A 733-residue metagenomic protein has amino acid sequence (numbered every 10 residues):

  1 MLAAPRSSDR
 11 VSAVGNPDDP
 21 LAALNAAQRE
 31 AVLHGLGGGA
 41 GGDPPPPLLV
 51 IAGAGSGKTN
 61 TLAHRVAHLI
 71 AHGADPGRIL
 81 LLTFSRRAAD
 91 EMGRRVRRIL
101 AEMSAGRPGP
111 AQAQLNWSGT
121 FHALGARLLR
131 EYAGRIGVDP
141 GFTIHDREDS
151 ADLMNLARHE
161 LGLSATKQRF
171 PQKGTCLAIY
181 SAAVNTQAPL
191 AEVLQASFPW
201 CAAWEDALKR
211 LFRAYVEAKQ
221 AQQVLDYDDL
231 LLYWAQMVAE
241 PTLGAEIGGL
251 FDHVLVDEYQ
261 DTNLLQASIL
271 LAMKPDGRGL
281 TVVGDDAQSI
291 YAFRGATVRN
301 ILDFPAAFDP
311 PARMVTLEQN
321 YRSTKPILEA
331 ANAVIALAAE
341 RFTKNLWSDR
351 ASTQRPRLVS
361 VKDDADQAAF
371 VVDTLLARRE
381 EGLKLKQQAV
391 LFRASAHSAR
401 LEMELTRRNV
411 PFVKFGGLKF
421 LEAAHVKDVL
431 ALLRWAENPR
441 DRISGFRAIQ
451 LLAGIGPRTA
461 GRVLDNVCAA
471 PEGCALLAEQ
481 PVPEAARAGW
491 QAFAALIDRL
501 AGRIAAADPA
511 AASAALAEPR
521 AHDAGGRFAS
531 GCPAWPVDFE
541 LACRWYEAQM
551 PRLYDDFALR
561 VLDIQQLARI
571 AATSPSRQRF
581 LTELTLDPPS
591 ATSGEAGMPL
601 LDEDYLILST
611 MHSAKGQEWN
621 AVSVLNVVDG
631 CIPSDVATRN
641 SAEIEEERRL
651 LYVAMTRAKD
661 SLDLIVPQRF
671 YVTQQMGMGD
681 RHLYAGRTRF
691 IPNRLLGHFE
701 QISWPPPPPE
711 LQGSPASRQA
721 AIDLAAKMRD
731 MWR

Functional and structural regions predicted by a protein language model:
M1-P17, S513-G526, R694-R733: Acidic, low-complexity intrinsically disordered tails
N16-A54, N60-T61, L80-L81, A88-M92 (+4 more regions): Conserved helicase NTPase motor core
G39-P44, L48-L62, V66, I70 (+5 more regions): Helicase P-loop NTPase motor core
A74-R78, Q112-L115, D276-G279, D285-A287 (+7 more regions): Short glycine-/polar-rich loops that comprise or flank the Walker A/P-loop and associated switch/sensor motifs
R78-I179, L302, V359: Conserved P-loop NTPase-based nucleic-acid remodeling module centered on helicase motor cores
L124-Y132, A287-A292, R322-S323, V413-E437: Short alpha-helix plus adjacent loop in nuclease-associated cores
R147-K219: Coupling/switch/interface segments within P-loop NTPase motor domains and analogous charged loops in nucleic-acid
S197, C201, H253, S398-M403 (+2 more regions): Conserved helicase C-terminal RecA-like lobe
